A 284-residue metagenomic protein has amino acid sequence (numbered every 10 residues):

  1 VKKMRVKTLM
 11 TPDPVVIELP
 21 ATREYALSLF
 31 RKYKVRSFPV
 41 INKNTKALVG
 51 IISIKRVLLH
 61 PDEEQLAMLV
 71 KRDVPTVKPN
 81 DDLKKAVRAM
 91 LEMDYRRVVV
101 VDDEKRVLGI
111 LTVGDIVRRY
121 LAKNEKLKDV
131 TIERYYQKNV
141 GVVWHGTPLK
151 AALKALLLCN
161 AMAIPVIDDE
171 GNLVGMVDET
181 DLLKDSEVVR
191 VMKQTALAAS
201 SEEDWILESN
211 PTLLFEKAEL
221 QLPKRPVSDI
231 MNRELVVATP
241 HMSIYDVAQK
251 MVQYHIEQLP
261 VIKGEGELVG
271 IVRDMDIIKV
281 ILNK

Functional and structural regions predicted by a protein language model:
V1-K284: Tandem CBS (Cystathionine beta-synthase) repeat/Bateman regulatory domains
